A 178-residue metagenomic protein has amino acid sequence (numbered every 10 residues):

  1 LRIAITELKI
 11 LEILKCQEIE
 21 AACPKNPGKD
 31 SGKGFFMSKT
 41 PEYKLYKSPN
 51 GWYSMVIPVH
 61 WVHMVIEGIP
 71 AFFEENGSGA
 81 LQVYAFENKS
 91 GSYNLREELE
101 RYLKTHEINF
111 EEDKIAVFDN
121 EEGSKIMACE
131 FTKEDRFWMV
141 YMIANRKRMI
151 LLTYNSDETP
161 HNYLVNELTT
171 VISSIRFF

Functional and structural regions predicted by a protein language model:
L1-L11: Extreme N-terminal basic, low-complexity initiation segments that serve as generic localization/processing leaders
F35-F36: Aromatic (phenylalanine/tyrosine) cluster motif
Y43-R101: Secretory pathway targeting signatures of secreted, lumenal, and periplasmic proteins
W61, L152-F178: Surface-exposed amphipathic alpha-helical segments
E100-R148: Signature of long, low-cysteine stretches enriched in small and polar/charged residues
